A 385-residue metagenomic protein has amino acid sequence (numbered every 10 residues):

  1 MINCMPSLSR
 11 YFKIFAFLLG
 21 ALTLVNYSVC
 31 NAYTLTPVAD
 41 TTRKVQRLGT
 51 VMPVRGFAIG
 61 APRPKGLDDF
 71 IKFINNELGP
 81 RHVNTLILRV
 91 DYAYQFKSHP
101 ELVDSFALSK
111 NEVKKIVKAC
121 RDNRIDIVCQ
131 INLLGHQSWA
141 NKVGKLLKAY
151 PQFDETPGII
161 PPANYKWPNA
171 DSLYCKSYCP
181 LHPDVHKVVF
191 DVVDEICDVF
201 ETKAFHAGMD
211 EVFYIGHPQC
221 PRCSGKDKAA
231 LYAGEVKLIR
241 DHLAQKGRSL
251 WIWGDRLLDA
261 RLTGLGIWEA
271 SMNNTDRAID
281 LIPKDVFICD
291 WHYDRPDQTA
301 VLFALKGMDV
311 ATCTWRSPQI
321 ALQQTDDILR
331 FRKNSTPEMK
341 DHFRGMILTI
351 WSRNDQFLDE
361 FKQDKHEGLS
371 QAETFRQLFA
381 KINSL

Functional and structural regions predicted by a protein language model:
C4-F15: Bacterial N-terminal signal peptides that target proteins for export
F15-N26: Bacterial N-terminal signal peptides
L18, K115, G307: Extracellular/periplasmic carbohydrate-active domains that bind, remodel, or depolymerize complex polysaccharides
V29-N31: Sec/Tat signal peptide C-region and signal peptidase I cleavage site
Y33-N76, P80-R81, T85, D126 (+7 more regions): N-terminal hydrophobic targeting/anchoring segments and the immediately downstream early-domain regions of hydrolases
A58-S271, A278-D280, V286: Aromatic-lined carbohydrate-binding surfaces of glycoside hydrolases
V199, Y214, P221-I382: Catalytic-core regions of glycoside hydrolase
